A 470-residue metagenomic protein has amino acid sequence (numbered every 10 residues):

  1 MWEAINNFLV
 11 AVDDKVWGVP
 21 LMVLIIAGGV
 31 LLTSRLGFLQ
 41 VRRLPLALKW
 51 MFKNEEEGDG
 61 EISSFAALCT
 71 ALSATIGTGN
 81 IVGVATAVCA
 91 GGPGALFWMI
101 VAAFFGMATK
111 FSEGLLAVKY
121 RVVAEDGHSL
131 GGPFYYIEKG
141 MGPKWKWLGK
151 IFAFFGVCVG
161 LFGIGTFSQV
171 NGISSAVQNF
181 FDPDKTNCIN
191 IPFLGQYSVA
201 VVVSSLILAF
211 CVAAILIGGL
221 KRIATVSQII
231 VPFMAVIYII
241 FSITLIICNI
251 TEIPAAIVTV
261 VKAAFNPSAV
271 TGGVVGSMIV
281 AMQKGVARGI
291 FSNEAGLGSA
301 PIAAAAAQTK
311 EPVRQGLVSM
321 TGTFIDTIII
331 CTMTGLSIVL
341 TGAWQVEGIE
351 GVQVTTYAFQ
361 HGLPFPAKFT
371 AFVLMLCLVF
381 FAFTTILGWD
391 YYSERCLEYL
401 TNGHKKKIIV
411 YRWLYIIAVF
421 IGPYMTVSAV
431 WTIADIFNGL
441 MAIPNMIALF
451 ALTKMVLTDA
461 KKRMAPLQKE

Functional and structural regions predicted by a protein language model:
M1-T78, V88-A95, G106, F420 (+1 more regions): N-terminal alpha-helical transmembrane segments of multi-pass membrane transport and channel/translocase proteins
I5, R35-Q40, G79-V84, G160-I173 (+6 more regions): Transmembrane helix-loop junctions in multi-pass membrane proteins
V10-L46, C89-H128, L148, D326-M333 (+2 more regions): Extracellular loop-to-transmembrane helix junctions
L24-L31, R35, L39-L48, V170-V177 (+4 more regions): Membrane-interface loop-to-helix entry segments
G28-T33, S73, A102-G127, F134 (+3 more regions): Helix-loop-helix module between adjacent transmembrane segments
T33, E113-Y120, E125, F241-T259 (+4 more regions): Extracellular/periplasmic helix-exit of transmembrane alpha-helices
F38-S64, T86-V88, G92-L96, A108-K144 (+4 more regions): Flexible loop linkers connecting adjacent transmembrane helices in multi-pass alpha-helical membrane transporters
E57-A90, L116-G140, I151-F154, C158 (+2 more regions): Alpha-helical membrane segments and immediately flanking helix-loop junctions that form or couple to the substrate/ion
